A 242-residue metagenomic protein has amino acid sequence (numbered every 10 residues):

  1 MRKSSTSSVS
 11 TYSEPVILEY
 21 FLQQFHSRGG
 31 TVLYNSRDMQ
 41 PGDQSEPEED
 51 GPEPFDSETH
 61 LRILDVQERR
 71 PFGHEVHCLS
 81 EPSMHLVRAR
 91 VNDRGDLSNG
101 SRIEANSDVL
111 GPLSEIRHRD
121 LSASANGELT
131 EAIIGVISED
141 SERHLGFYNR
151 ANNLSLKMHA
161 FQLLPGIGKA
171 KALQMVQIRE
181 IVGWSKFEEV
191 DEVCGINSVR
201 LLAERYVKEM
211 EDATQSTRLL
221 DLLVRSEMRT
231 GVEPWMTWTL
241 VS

Functional and structural regions predicted by a protein language model:
M1-E139, E233-S242: Structure-specific DNA junction-binding interface
K3, T31, D140-L163, Q177-S242: C-terminal extensions
G168-K169: Small-residue hinge/turn detector
A172-M175: Conserved hydrophobic/aromatic packing and binding residues within compact polymer-binding modules
